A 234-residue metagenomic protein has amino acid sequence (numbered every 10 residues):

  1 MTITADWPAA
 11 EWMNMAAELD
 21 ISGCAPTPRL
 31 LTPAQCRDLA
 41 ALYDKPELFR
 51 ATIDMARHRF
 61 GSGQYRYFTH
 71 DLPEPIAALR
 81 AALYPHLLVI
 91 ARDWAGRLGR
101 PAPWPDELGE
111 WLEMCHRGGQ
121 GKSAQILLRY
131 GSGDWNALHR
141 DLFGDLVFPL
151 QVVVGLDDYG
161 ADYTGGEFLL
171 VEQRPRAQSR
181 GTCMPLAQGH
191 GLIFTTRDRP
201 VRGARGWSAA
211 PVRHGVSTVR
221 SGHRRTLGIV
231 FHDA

Functional and structural regions predicted by a protein language model:
M1-I21: Fe(II)/2-oxoglutarate
N14-L112: Non-heme Fe(II)/2-oxoglutarate
A25, Q120-S132: A short glycine-rich, His/Asp/Glu-containing loop-to-beta-strand
D71-A81, E113-M114, S132-D134, F148-P149 (+1 more regions): Generic detector of contiguous secondary-structure segments
I126-L127, V152-V154, L227-F231: A structural signal for short, well-ordered beta-strand segments
R129-S132, D145-D162: Short, conserved beta-strand element in jelly-roll/cupin
N136-F143: Histidine-centered catalytic micro-motifs
F148, Y159, Y163-A234: Catalytic core of Fe(II)/2-oxoglutarate
